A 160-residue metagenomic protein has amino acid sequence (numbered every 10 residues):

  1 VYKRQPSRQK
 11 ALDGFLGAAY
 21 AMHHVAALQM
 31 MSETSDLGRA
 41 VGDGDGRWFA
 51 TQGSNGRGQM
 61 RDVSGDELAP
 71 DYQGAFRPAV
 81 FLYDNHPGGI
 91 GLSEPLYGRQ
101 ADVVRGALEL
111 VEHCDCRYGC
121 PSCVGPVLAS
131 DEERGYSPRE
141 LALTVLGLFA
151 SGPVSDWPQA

Functional and structural regions predicted by a protein language model:
K3-A160: Extended, highly charged accessory segments
